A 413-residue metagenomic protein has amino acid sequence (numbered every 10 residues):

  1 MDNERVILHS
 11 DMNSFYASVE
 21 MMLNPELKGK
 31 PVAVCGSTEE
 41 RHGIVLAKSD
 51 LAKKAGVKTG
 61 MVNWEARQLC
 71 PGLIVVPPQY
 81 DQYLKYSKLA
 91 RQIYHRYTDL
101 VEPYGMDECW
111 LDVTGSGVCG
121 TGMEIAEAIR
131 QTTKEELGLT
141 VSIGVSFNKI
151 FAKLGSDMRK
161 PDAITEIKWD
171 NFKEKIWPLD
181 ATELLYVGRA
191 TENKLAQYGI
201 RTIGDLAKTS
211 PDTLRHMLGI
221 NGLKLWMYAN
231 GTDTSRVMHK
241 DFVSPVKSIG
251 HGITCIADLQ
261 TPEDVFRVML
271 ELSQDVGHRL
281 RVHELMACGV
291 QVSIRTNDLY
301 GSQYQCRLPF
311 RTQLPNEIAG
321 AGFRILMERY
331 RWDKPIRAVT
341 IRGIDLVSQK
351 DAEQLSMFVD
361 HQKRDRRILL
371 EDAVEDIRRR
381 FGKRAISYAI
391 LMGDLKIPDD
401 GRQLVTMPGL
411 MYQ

Functional and structural regions predicted by a protein language model:
M1-M227, V237-K240, H278, R364-Q413: Gly/Gly-Pro- and Ser/Thr-rich, intrinsically disordered tail segments characteristic of DNA damage-repair and tolerance
H9, E183, T191, A196-I336: DNA-contacting surface of Y-family translesion DNA polymerases
F15, T38-R41, N297-G301, L346-Q349: Short, charged/polar surface micro-motifs in flexible loops or helix N-caps
K30, V141, D162, C288-V290 (+2 more regions): Change "...and in nucleic-acid phosphodiester-cleaving endonucleases..." to "...and in nucleic-acid processing enzymes
Y104-E108, S146-K149, L285-G289, K334-A338: Short Gly/Ser/Thr- and Asp/Glu-enriched loop/turn motifs at secondary-structure junctions
C109-G115, Q303-C306, E353-V359: Short, hydrophobic beta-strand segments
F323-R380: C-terminal hydrophobic structural anchor segments that stabilize assembly/packing rather than catalytic chemistry
